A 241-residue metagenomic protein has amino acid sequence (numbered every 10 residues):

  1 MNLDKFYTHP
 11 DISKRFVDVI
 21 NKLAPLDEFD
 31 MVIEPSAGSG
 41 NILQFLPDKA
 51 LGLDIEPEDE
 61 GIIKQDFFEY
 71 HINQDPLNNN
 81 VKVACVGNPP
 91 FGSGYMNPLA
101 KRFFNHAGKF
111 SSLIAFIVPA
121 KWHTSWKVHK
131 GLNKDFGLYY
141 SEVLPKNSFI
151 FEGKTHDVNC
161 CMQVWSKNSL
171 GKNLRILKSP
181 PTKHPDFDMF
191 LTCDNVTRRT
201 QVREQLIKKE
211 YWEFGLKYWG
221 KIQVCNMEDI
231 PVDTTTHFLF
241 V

Functional and structural regions predicted by a protein language model:
M1-V241: Class I S-adenosyl-L-methionine-dependent methyltransferase catalytic core
